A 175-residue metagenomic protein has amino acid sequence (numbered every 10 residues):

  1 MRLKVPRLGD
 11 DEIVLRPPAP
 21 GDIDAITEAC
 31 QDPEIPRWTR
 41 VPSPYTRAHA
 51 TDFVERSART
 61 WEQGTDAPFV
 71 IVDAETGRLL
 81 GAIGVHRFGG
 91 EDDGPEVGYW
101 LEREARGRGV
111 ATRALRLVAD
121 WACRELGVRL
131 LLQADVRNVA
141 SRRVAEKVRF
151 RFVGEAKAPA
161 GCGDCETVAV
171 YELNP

Functional and structural regions predicted by a protein language model:
M1-P33, P68-P175: Acyl-donor (CoA/ACP) binding surface of acyl/acetyltransferases
E34-R56, A67-F69: Conserved GNAT-fold acetyl-CoA-binding loop/helix
R59-G64: Short loop/turn motifs at secondary-structure junctions and domain boundaries
